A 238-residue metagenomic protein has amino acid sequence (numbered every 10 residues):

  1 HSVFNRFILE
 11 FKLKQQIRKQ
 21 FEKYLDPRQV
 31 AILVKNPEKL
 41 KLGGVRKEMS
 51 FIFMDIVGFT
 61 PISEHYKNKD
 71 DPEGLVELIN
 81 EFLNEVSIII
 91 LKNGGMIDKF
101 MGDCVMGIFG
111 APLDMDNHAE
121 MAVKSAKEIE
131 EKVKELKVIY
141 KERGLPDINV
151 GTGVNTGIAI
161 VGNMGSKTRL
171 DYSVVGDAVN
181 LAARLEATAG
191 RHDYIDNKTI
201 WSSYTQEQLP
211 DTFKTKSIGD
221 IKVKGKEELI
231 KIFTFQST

Functional and structural regions predicted by a protein language model:
H1-K47, P61-E64, D70-D71: Regulatory cytosolic signal-relay segments
L13, I17, Q29, L75-L78 (+8 more regions): Helical mechanochemical/support elements of P-loop NTPase systems and associated helical scaffolds
L40-S125: Catalytic NTP-binding/metal-coordinating core of nucleotidyl cyclase/transferase enzymes
F51, V105, V150-T156, I232: A structural signal for short, well-ordered beta-strand segments
E77-G95, A111-T152, T156, D177-G190: Alpha-helical scaffold within the catalytic cores of cyclic-nucleotide enzymes
A159, A189-T238: Cytosolic regulatory/linker segments at or just downstream of nucleotide-handling modules in signal-transduction
N163-S166: Cytochrome P450 core scaffold surrounding the K-helix E-X-X-R motif and the conserved "meander" helix-loop region
